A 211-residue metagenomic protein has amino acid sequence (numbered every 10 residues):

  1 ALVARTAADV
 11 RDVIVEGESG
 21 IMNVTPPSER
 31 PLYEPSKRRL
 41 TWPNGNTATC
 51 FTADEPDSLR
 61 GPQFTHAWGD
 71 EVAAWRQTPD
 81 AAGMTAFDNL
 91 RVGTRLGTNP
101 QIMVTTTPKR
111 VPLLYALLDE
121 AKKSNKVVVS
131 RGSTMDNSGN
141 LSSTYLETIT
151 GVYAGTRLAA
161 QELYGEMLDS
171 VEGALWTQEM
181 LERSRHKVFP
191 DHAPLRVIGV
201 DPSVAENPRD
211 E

Functional and structural regions predicted by a protein language model:
A1-V10: Conserved RecA-like ASCE P-loop NTPase motor core of nucleic-acid helicases/translocases
L2, C50, I102, V127-R131 (+1 more regions): Conserved beta-strand scaffold positions in the cores of enzyme catalytic domains, especially in NTP/NDP-utilizing
D9, A74-Q77, A205: Residues immediately C-terminal
D9-T65: Inter-Walker segment of RecA-like/P-loop motor cores
A67-W68, G199: Walker B beta-strand of ABC/ABC-like P-loop ATPase nucleotide-binding domains, specifically the conserved hydrophobic
D70-V72, P202: Walker B catalytic acidic pair
A74-Y153: ASCE P-loop NTPase helicase motor core
S138-E206: ATPase catalytic-site recognition across NTP-hydrolyzing enzymes
